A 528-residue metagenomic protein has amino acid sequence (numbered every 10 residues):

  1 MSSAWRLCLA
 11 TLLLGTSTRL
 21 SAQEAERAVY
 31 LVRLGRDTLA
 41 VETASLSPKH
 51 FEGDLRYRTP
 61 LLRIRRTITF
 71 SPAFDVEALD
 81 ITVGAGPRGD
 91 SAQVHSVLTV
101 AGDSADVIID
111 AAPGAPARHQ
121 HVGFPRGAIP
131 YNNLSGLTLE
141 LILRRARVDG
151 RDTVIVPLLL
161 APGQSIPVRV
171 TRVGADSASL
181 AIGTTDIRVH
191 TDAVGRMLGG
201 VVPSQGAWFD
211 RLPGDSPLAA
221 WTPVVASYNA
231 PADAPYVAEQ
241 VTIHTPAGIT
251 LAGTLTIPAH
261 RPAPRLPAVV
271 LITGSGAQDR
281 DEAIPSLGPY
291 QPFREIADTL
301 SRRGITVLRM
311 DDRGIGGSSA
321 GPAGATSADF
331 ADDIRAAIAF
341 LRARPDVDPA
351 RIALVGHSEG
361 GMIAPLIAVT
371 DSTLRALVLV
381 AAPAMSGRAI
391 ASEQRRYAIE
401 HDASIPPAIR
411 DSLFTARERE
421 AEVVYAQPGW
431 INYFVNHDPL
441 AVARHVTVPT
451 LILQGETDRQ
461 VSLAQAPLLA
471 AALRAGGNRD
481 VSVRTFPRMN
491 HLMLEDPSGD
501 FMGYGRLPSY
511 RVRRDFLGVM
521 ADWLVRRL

Functional and structural regions predicted by a protein language model:
A25, L39, S91-I182, L198-V201: Solvent-exposed helix/loop surface patches that form functional interfaces
V224-P264: N-terminal cap/lid segment of alpha/beta-hydrolase-fold proteins
P264-G274: Short beta-strand element of the alpha/beta-hydrolase
P292, G324-P345: Alpha/beta-hydrolase active-site loop
F340-A398: Primarily recognizes the serine-hydrolase "nucleophile elbow" in alpha/beta-hydrolase and SGNH/GDSL folds
V446, I452-Q454: Short beta-strand/loop motif that positions the catalytic acidic residue of the alpha/beta-hydrolase fold
V448, S462-A472: Short alpha-helix in the alpha/beta-hydrolase fold that links the catalytic acid
G499-L528: Catalytic active-site module of serine/aspartate enzymes centered on a nucleophile-bearing elbow/loop
